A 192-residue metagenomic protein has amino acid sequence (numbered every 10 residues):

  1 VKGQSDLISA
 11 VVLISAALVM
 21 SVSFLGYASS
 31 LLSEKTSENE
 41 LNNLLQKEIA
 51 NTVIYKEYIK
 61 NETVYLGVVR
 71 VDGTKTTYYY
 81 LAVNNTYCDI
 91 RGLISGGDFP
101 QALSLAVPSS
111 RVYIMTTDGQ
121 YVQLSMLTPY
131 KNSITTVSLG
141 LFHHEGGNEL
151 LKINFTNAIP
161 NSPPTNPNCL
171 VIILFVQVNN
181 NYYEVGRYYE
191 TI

Functional and structural regions predicted by a protein language model:
K2-S29: N-terminal single-pass transmembrane signal-anchor helix
S29-I192: N-terminal export/assembly leader peptides and their processing motifs that target proteins to secretory
